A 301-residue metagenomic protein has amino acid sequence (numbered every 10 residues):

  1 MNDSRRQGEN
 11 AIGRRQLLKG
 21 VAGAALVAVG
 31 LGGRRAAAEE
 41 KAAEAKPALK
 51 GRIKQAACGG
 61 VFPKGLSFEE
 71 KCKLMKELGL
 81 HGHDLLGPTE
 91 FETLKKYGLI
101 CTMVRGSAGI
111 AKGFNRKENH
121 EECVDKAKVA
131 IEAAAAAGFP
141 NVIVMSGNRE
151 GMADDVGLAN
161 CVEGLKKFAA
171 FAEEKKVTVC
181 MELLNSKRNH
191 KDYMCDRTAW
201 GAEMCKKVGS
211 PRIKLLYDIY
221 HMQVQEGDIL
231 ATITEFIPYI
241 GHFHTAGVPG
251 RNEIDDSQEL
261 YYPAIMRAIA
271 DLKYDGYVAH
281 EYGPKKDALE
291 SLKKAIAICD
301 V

Functional and structural regions predicted by a protein language model:
N2-A56, V61, G65-K76, G138-P140 (+2 more regions): Histidine-acidic metal/acid-base catalytic patches
G20-L31, E44-L49, G113-K214, V224: Active-site acidic/histidine proton-transfer and metal-coordination neighborhood in alpha/beta enzyme cores
V61-P63, G87-T89, S107-G109, N148-E150 (+4 more regions): Active-site-proximal loop/turn and secondary-structure-junction residues that shape catalytic pockets, frequently
K71-E90: Catalytic domains of carbohydrate-active enzymes, especially glycoside hydrolases
K76, K95, A135, E173 (+1 more regions): Anion (oxyanion) recognition and catalysis
E92-V104, V177: Short acidic, glycine/proline-enriched helix-loop-strand junctions
